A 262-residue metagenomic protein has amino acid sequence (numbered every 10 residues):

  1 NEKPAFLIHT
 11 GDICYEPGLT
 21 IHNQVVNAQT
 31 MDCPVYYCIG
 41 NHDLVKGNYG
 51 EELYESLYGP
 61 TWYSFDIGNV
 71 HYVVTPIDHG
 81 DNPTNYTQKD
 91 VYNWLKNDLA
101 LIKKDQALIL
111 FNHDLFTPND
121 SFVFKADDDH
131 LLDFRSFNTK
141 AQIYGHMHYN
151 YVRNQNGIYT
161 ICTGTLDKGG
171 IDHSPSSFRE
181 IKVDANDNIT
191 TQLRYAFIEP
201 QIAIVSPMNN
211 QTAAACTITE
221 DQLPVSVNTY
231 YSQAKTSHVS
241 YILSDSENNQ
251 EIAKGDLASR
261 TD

Functional and structural regions predicted by a protein language model:
N1-I21: N-terminal active-site segment of His-dependent metallophosphoesterases
L7-H9, Y37, L110, I143: Residue-level marker for buried hydrophobic side chains located in beta-strands that build the well-ordered beta-sheet
T10, L101-N119: Short acidic, glycine-rich surface-loop motifs adjacent to enzyme active sites
G11-D12, G40-N41, H113, G145-H146: Active-site glycine-centered loops adjacent to acidic/histidine catalytic or metal-binding residues that shape
L19-K104, D128-A141, Y149-D184: Extended active-site neighborhood of metal-dependent phosphoesterases/phosphodiesterases
L110-L115, K140-N150: Histidine-centered catalytic micro-motifs
I158-Y231, S237: Binuclear metal-dependent phosphoesterase catalytic core
S226-Y230, A234-D262: Long, low-complexity serine/threonine/glycine- and acidic-rich segments characteristic of extracellular
